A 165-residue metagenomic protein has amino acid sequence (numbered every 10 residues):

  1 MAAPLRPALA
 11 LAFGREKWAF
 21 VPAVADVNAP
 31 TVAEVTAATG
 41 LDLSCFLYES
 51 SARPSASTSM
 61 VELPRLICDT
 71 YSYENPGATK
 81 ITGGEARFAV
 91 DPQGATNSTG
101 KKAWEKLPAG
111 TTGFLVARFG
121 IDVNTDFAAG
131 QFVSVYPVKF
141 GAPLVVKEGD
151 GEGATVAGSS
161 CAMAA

Functional and structural regions predicted by a protein language model:
M1-A2, A165: Intrinsic low-complexity, intrinsically disordered segments enriched in polar/basic residues
A2-R87, G141-A154: Solvent-exposed edge beta-strands and adjacent loop segments that serve as assembly or binding interfaces
L11, W18, K102, G113 (+2 more regions): Hydrophobic transmembrane signal anchors and adjacent membrane-proximal interface regions, especially in viral
I67-P137: Extracellular/virion structural assembly segments
R118-A165: Short beta-strand and beta-hairpin "edge-sheet" elements
